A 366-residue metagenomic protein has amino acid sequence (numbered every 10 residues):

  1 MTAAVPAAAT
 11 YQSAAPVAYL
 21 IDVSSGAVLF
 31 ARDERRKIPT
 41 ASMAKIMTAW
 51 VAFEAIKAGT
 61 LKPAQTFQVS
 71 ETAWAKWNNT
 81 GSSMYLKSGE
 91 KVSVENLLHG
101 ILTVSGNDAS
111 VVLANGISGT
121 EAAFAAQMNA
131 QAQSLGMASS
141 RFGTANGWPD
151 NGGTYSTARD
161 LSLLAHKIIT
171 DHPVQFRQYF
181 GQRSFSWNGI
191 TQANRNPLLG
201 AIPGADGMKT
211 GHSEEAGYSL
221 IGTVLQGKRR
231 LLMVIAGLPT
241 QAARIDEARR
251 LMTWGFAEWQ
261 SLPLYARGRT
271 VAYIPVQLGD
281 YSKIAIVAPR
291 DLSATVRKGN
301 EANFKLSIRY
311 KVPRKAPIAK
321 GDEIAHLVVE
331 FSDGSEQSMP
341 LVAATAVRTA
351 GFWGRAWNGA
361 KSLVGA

Functional and structural regions predicted by a protein language model:
M1-D171, F185: Active-site-adjacent loops and short helices of periplasmic peptidoglycan-processing enzymes
M137-R141, P149-A366: Domain-terminus/edge residues, biased toward the C-terminal soluble/receptor-binding domains of extracytoplasmic
